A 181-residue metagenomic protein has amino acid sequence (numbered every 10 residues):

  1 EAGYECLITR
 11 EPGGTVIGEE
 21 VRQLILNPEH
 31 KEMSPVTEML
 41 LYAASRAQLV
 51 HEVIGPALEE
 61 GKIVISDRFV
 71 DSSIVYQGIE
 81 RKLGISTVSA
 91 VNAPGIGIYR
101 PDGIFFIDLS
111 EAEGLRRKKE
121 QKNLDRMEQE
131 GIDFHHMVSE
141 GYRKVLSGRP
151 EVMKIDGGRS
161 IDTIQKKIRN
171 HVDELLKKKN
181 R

Functional and structural regions predicted by a protein language model:
A2-I96: ATP-dependent small-molecule kinase phosphotransfer cores that center on conserved nucleotide phosphate-binding segments
T9, I65, G103-F105, M153-I155: Hydrophobic/aromatic beta-strand patches that form the interior of the parallel beta-sheet core in alpha/beta enzyme
E11, A44, L109, Q129 (+1 more regions): Active-site donor-binding loop signature of nucleotide-sugar glycosyltransferases
R68-E140: A glycine- and Lys/Arg-enriched "phosphate-lid" helix/loop adjacent to the NTP-binding pocket of small-molecule kinases
A112-R181: NTP-dependent small-molecule kinase module
